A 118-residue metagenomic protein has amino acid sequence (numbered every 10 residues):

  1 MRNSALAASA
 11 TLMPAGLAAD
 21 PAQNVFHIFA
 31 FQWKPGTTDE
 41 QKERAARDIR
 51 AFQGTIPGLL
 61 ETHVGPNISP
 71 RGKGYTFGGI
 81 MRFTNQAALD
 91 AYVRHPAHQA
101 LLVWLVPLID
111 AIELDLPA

Functional and structural regions predicted by a protein language model:
M1-A19: N-terminal export signals
S4-A10, G54-L59, R82-D115: An amphipathic, aromatic/His-enriched active-site/gating alpha helix that lines ligand/cofactor pockets
L17, Q53-T76, E113-A118: Short, glycine- and small/hydrophobic-rich beta-strand elements in well-ordered beta-sheets
D20-A30, W104, I112-E113: Short N-terminal helix-initiation segments at or just after the protein's N-terminus
N24-Q32, V64-V93: Short, well-ordered beta-strand segments in beta-rich or mixed alpha/beta enzyme and ligand-binding folds
V25-T37, A51, T55: N-terminal first-folded block
G36-E40, D90: Short, solvent-exposed loop/turn elements at domain surfaces
K42-I49, Y92-H98: Short amphipathic alpha-helices in soluble, non-transmembrane regions that often serve as interface/regulatory elements
